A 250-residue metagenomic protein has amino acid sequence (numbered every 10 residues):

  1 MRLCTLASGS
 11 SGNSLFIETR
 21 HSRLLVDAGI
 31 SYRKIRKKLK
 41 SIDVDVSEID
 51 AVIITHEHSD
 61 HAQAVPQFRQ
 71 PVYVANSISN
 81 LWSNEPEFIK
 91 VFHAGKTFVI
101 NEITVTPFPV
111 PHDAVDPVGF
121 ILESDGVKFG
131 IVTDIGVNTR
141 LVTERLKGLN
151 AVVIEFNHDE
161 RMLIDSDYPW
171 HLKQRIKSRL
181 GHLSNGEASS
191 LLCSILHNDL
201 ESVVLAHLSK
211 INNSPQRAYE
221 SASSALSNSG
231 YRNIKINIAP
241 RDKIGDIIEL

Functional and structural regions predicted by a protein language model:
M1-I42, V118-T133, A151: Conserved beta-strand hairpin/beta-sheet module of binuclear metal-dependent hydrolase folds, prominently
A7-S8, A28-I30, E57, V110-D113 (+3 more regions): Active-site metal-binding loops of divalent metal-dependent hydrolases
V26-G29, I49-E57, Y73-N76, G130-T133 (+3 more regions): Active-site neighborhood of phospho(di)ester-bond hydrolases with catalytic His/Asp-centered motifs
Y32-A75, N150: Active-site metal-binding motif and surrounding structural segment of the metallo-beta-lactamase
E57-A62, N80-L81, A114-V115, N138-R140 (+2 more regions): Active-site environment of divalent metal-dependent phosphoester hydrolases
Q63-R69, N84, N213-E220: Metal-dependent catalytic neighborhoods of phosphoester/phosphodiester hydrolases
A75-G126: Metallo-beta-lactamase
R140-P240: Cap/insert and terminal regions of metallo-dependent hydrolase folds
